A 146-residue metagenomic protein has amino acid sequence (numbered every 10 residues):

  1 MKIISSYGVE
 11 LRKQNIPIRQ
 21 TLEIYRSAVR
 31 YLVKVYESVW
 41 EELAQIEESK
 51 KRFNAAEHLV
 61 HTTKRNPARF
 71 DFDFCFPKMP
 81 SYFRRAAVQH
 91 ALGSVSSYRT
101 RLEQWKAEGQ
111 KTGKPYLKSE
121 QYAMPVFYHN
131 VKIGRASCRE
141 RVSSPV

Functional and structural regions predicted by a protein language model:
M1-R141: Nucleic-acid substrate recognition interfaces
S143-V146: Hydrophobic topology marker
